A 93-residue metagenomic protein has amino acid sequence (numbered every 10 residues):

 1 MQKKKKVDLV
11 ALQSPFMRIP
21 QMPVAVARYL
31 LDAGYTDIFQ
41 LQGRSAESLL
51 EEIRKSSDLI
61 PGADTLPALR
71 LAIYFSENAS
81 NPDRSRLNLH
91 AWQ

Functional and structural regions predicted by a protein language model:
M1-Q93: C-terminal extensions
